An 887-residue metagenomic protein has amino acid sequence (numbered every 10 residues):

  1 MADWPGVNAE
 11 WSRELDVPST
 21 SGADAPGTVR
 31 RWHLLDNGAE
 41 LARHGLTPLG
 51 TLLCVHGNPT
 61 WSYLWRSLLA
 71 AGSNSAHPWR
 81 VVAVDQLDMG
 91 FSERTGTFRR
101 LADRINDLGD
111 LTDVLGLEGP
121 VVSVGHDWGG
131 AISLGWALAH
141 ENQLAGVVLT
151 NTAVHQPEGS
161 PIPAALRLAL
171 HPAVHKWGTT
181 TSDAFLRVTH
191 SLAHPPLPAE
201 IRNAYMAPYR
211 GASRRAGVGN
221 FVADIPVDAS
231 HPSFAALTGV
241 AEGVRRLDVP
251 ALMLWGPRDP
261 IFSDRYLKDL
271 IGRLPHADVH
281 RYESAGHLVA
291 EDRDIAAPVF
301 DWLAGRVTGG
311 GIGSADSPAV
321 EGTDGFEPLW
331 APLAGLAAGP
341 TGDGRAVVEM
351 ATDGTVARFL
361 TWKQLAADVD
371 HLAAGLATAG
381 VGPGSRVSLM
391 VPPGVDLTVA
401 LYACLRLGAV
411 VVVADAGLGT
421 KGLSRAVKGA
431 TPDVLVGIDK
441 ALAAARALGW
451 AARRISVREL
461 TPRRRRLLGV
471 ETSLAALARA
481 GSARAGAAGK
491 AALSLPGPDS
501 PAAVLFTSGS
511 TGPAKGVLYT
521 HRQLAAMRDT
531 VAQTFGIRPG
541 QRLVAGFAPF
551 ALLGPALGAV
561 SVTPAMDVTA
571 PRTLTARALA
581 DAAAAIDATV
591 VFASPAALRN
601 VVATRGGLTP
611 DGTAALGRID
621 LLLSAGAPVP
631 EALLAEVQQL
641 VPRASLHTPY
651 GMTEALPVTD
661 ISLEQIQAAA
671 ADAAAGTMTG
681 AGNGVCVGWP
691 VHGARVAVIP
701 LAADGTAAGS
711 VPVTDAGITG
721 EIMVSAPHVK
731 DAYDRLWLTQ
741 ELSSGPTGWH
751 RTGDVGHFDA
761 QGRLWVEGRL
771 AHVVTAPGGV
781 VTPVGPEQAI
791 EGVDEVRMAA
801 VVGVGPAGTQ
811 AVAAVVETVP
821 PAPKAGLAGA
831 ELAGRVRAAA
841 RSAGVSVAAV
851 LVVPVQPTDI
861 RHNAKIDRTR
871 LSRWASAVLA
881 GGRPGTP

Functional and structural regions predicted by a protein language model:
L15-T20, R30-D36, A346-G380, S385 (+3 more regions): Conserved AMP-binding/adenylate-forming core of the ANL superfamily
R345, T472-F506, P513, I537-Q541: Conserved pre-ATP/AMP-binding loop-to-beta segment of ANL
F359-K363, S494-D529, V560: Conserved AMP-binding A3 loop
V410, A525-R542, A548-V590: Conserved AMP-binding/adenylation subdomain of ANL enzymes
L435-I438, V591, A726, D731-A732 (+3 more regions): AMP-binding/adenylate-forming catalytic core of the ANL superfamily
L468-S482, V590, G606-A681: Gly/Ser/Thr-rich phosphate-binding loop
A635-P649, T653-G756, A760-Q761, L770-H772: Conserved AMP-binding/adenylate-forming
A800-G803, A813-A814, R837-P887: Conserved C-terminal "lid"/linker of ANL adenylate-forming enzymes
